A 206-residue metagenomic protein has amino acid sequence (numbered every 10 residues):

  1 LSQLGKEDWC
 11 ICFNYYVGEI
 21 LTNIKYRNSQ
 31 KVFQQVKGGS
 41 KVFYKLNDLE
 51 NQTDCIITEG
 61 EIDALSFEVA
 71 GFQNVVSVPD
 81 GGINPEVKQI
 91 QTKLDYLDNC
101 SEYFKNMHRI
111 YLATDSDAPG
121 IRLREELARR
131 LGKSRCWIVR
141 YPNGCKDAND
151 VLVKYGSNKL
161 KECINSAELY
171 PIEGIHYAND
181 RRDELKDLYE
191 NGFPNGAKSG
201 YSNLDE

Functional and structural regions predicted by a protein language model:
L1-I11, D48-I57, R122-D183: Short, small/acidic-rich helices and loops at N termini and domain boundaries of DNA replication/processing enzymes
S2-N106: Phosphate-handling DNA/RNA-contact segment within nucleic-acid enzymes
C55-I57, Y103-P119, R140: Acidic beta-strand-to-loop metal/phosphate-binding motif
S66-A70, V87-K88, I121-E125, N149-V151: A short acidic (Asp/Glu
N74-S77, Y111, C136-V139: Short hydrophobic alpha-helical runs that function as membrane-insertion/retention elements
I83-P85, T114-R124, N143: Acidic, metal-coordinating catalytic cores used for nucleic-acid/nucleotide bond scission and strand-transfer chemistry
L112, A148, L204: A residue-level signal for conserved active-site and pocket-lining positions in enzyme catalytic cores
E173-E206: The Walker A/P-loop phosphate-binding site
